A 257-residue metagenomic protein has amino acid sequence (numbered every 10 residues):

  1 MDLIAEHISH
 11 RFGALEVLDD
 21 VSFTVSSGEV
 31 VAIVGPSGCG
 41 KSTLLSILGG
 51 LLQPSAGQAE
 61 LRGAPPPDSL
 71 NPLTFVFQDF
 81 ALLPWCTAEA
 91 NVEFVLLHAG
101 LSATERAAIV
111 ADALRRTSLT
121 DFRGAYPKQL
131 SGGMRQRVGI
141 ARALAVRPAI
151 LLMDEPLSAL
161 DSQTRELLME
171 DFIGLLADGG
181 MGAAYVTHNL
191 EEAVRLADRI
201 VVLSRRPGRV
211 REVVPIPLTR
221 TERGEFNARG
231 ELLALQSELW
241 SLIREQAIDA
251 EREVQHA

Functional and structural regions predicted by a protein language model:
V34-P36: The feature captures the beta-strand-to-loop junction immediately N-terminal to the Walker
G49: Helix-to-loop junction immediately C-terminal to a conserved catalytic motif
G57-D68: Conserved ABC transporter NBD signature motif
C86-F94: Short coil-to-helix segment of the ABC ATPase nucleotide-binding domain corresponding to the Q-loop/switch region
L97, T104-F122, G174: Conserved ABC ATPase "signature" region
Y126-L130, M134: Conserved ABC ATPase signature
A145-A149: A short, proline-enriched helix->beta-strand linker immediately N-terminal to the Walker B motif in ABC-type P-loop
